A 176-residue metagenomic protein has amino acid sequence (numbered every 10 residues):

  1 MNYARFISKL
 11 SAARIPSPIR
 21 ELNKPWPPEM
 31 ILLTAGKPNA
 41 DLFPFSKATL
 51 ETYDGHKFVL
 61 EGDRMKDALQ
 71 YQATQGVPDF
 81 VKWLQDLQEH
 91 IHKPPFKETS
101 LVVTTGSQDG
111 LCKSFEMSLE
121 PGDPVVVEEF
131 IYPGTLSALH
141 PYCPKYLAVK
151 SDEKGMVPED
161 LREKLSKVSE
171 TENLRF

Functional and structural regions predicted by a protein language model:
M1-G76, D86: N-terminal "arm"/small-domain region of PLP-dependent enzymes with the aminotransferase-like
H56-F176: Conserved core of the PLP fold type I
